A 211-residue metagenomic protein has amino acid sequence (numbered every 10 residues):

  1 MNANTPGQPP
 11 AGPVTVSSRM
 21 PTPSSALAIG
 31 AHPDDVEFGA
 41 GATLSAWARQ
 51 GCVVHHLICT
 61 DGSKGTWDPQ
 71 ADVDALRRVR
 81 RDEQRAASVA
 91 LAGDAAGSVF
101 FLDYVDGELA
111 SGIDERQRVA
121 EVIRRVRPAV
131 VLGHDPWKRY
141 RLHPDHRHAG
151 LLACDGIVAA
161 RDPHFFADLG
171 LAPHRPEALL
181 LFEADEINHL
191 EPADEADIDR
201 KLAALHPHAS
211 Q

Functional and structural regions predicted by a protein language model:
N2-L27, L109-Q211: Metal-dependent de-N-acetylase/amidase catalytic core
N2-V126: Active-site rim/loop-helix segments in enzyme catalytic domains that contact anionic ligands
